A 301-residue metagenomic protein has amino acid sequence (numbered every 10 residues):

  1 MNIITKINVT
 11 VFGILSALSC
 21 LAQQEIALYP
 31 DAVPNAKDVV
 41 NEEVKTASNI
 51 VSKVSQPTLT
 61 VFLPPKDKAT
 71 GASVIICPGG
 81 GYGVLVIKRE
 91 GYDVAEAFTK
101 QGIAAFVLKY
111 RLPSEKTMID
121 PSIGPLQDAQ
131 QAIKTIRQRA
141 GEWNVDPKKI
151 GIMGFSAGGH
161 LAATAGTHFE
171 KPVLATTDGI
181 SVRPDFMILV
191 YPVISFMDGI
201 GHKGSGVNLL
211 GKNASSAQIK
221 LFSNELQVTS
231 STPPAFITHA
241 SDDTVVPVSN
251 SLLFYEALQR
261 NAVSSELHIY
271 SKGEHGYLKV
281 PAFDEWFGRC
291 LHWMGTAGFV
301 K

Functional and structural regions predicted by a protein language model:
M1-E25: Bacterial Sec-dependent N-terminal signal peptides
Q23-K68: N-terminal cap/lid segment of alpha/beta-hydrolase-fold proteins
T46-S48, P192-Q227, P233: Mobile cap/lid helix-loop segments that gate and shape the active-site cleft of serine hydrolases
T70-G79: Short beta-strand element of the alpha/beta-hydrolase
V86-I87, G91-A95, L108-P147, V280-F283: Catalytic nucleophile-loop/oxyanion-hole region of alpha/beta-hydrolase and closely related hydrolase-like folds
Q131-H202, I219: Primarily recognizes the serine-hydrolase "nucleophile elbow" in alpha/beta-hydrolase and SGNH/GDSL folds
I237-H239, D243: Short beta-strand/loop motif that positions the catalytic acidic residue of the alpha/beta-hydrolase fold
V248-K301: C-terminal catalytic histidine-bearing segment of alpha/beta-hydrolase fold enzymes
